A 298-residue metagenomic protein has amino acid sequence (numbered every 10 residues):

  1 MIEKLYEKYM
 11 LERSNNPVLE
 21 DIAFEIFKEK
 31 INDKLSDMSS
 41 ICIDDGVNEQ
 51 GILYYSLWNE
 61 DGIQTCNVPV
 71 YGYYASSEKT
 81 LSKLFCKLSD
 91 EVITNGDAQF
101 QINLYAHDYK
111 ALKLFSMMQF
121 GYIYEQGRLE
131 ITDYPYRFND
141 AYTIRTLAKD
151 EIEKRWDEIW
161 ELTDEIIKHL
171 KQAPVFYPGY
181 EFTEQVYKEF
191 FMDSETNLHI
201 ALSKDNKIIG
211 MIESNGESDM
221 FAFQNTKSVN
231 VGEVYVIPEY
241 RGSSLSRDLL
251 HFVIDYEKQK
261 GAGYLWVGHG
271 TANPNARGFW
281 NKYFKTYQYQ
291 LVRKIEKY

Functional and structural regions predicted by a protein language model:
M1-S14, T143-T163, I167: A short beta-loop-alpha structural element at the N-terminal edge of CoA-dependent acyl/N-acetyltransferase catalytic
E7-E29, I167-V186: Conserved GNAT-fold acetyl-CoA-binding loop/helix
M10, A23-F85, G210-V234: Conserved donor-binding loop and adjoining core beta-sheet/short helix segment in diverse acyl/aminoacyl transferases
D37-M38, D97, T196, A262: Short, high-confidence coil segments that cap the C-terminus of an alpha-helix and link into the following beta-strand
Y73-A141, F284, Q288-K297: Acyl-donor-binding surface of acyltransferase catalytic domains
S77-E91, E233-V236, G242-D255, Q259 (+1 more regions): Conserved acetyl-CoA-binding loop-helix of GNAT-fold acetyltransferases
I93-L104, E257-H269: Conserved GNAT acetyl-CoA-binding A-motif
Y177-Q185, E189-R247: Intrinsically disordered, low-complexity segments enriched in Gly and acidic/Ser/Thr residues that form flexible
